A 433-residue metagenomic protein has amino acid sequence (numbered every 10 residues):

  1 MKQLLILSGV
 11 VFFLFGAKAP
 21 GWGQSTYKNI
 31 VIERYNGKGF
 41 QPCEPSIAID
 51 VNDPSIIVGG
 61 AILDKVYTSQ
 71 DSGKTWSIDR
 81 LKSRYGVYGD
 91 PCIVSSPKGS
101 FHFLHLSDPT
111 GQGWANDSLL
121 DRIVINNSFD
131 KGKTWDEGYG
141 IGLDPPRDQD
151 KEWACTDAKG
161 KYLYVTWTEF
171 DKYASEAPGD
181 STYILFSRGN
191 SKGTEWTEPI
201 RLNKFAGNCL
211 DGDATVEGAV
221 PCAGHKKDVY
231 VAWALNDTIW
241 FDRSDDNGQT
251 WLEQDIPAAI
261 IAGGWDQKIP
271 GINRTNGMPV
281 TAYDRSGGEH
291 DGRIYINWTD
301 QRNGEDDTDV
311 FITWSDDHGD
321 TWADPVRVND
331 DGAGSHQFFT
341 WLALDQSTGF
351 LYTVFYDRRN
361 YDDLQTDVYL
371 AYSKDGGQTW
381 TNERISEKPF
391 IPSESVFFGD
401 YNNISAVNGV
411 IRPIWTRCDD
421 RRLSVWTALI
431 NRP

Functional and structural regions predicted by a protein language model:
M1-S25: Bacterial Sec-dependent N-terminal signal peptides
G21-P433: Extracellular, repeat-based ectodomains that mediate carbohydrate processing or recognition
